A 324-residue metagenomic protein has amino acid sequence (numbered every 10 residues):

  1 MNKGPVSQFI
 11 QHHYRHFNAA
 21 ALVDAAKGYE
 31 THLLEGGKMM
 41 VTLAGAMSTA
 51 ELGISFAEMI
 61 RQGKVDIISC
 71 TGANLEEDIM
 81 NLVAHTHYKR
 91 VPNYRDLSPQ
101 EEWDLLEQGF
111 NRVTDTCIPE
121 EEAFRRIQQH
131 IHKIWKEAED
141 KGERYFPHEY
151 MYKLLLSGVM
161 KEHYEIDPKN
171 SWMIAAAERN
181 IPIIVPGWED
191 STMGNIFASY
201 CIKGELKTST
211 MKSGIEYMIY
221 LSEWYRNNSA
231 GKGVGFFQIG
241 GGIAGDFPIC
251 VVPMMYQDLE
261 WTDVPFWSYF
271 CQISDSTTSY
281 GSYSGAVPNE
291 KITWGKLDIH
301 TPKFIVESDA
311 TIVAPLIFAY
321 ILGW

Functional and structural regions predicted by a protein language model:
M1-A26, E30-L33: N-terminal glycine-rich anion-binding loop in soluble enzyme alpha/beta folds
V6, F17-A20, G233, I243 (+2 more regions): C-terminal functional extensions of proteins
A25-M39, A175-R179, E223-G233: Glycine-rich phosphate/diphosphate-binding loops that line cofactor/substrate pockets in enzymes
M39-S48, I68, I184-W188, L206-Y283: Glycine-rich anion-binding loop/nest that anchors nucleotide
E51-I54, I79-H85, N195-S199, P248-V252 (+1 more regions): Short acidic, glycine/serine/threonine-rich loops at helix termini
S55-V65, L82-N93, C201, V252-W261 (+1 more regions): A glycine- and small-aliphatic-rich helix-loop capping segment at beta-alpha/alpha-beta transitions that lines
I60-I127: A generic, well-ordered mixed alpha/beta core segment in the N-terminal half of proteins
E101-T192: Ligand-binding beta-strand-loop-alpha-helix segment within the catalytic cores of soluble metabolic enzymes
